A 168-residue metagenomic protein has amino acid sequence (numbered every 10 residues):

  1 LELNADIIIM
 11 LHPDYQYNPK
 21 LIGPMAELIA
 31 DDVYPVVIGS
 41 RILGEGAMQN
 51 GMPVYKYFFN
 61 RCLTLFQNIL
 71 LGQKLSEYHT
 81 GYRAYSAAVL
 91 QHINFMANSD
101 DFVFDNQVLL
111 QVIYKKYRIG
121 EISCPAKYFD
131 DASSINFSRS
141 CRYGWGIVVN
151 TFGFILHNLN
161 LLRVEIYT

Functional and structural regions predicted by a protein language model:
L1-L3, I7, P19-F102, F129-S138 (+1 more regions): Acceptor/aglycone-binding surface of glycosyltransferases and processive sugar-polymer synthases
Y15-Q16: Acidic metal-phosphate-binding loop of nucleotide-sugar-dependent transferases
G72, M96-T168: Hydrophobic helical membrane-anchoring modules
